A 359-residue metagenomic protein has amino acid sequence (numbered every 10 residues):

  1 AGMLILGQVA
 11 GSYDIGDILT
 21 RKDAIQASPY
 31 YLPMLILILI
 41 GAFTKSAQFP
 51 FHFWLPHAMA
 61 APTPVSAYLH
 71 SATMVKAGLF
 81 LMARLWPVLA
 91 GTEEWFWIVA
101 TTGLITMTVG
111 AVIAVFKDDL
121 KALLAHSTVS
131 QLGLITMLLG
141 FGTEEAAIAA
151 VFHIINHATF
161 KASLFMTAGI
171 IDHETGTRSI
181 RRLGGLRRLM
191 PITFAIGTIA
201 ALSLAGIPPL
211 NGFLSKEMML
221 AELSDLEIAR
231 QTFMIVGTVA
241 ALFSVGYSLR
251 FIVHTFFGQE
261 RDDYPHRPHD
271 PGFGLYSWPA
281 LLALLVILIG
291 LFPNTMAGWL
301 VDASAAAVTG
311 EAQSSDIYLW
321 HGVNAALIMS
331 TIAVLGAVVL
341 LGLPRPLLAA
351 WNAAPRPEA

Functional and structural regions predicted by a protein language model:
A1-D302, I317-A349: ...captures the hydrophobic TM-helix bundle architecture rather than a specific catalytic motif, and can also fire on
T309-L319: Juxtamembrane membrane-water interface segments that cap and precede transmembrane helices
A350-A359: Membrane-interface amphipathic/juxtamembrane segments adjacent to transmembrane helices
